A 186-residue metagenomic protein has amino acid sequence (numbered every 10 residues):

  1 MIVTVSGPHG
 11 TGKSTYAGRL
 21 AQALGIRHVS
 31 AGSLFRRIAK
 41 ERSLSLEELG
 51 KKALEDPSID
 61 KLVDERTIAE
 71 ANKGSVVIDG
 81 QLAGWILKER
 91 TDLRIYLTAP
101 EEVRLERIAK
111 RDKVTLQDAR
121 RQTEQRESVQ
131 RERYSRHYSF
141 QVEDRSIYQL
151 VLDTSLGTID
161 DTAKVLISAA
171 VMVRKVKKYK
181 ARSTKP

Functional and structural regions predicted by a protein language model:
V5: Hydrophobic anchor at the beta1->P-loop junction of P-loop NTPases
H9: The conserved Walker
G12: Conserved glycine(s) of the Walker
Y16: Hydrophobic positions on the alpha1 helix immediately C-terminal to the Walker A/P-loop
Q22-V29: Post-Walker A helix-loop "phosphate-sensing" segment adjacent to the P-loop in P-loop NTPases
V29-L87, E102, K113-D118, E127-Q130: ATP-dependent small-molecule kinase phosphotransfer cores that center on conserved nucleotide phosphate-binding segments
R90-D112, D118-E124: Conserved phosphate-donor/acceptor-positioning beta-strand/loop module used by diverse small-molecule
L116-V165: Small-molecule kinase domains that catalyze NTP-dependent phosphoryl transfer to phosphate-bearing small molecules
